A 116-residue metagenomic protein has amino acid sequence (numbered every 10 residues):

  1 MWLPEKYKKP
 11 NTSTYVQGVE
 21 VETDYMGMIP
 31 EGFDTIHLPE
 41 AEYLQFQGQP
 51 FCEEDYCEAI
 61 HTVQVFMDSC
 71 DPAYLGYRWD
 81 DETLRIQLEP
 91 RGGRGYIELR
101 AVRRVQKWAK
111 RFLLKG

Functional and structural regions predicted by a protein language model:
M1-G116: A solvent-exposed interaction/effector surface
